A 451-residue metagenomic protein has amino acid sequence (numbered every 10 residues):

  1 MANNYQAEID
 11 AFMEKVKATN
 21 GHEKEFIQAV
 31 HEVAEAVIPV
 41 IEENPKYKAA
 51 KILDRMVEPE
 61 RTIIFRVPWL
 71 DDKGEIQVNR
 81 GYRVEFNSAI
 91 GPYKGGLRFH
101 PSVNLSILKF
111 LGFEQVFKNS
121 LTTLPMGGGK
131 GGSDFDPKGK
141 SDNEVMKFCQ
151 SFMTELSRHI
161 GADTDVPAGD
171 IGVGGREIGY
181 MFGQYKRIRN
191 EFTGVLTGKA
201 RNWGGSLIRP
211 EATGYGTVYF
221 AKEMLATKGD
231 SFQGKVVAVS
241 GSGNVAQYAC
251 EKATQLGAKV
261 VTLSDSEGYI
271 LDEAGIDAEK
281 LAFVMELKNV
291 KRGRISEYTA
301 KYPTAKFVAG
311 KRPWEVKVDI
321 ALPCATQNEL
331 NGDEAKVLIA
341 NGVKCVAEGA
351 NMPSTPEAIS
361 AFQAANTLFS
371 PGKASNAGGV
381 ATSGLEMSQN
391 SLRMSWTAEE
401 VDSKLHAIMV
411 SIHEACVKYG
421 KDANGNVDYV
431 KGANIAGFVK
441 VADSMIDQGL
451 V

Functional and structural regions predicted by a protein language model:
A2-A29, M224, I339-V451: Adenosine-phosphate binding glycine-rich loop
K24-I27, P45-A50, T123, I160-G169 (+3 more regions): Flexible, glycine/charged-enriched surface loops at secondary-structure junctions
K46-Q77: Structured beta-strand/loop patches that form or line metal/cofactor-binding pockets in enzymes
H100, N119-Q233: Glycine/serine-rich phosphate-binding loop and adjoining beta1-alpha1 elements at the start of nucleotide-handling
T164-A168, E191-L196, V239, T262-D265 (+5 more regions): General beta-strand structural signal in soluble alpha/beta enzymes
T197-A200, G205-E315: Glycine-rich phosphate/diphosphate-binding loop of Rossmann-like nucleotide-binding domains
G268-F369, A374: Rossmann-like adenosine-cofactor binding region
